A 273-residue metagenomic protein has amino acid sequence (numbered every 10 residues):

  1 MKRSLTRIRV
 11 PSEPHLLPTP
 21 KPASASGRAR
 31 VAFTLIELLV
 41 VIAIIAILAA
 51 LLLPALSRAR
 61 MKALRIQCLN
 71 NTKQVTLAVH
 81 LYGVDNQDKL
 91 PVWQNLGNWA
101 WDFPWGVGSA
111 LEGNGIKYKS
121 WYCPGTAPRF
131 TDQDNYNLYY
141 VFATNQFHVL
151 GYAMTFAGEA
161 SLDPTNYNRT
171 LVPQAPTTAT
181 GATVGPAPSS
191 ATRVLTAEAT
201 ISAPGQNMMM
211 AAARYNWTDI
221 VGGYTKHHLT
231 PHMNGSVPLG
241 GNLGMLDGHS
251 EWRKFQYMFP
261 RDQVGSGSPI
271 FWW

Functional and structural regions predicted by a protein language model:
M1, S12, P20, I36 (+5 more regions): Generic cytosolic/nucleocytoplasmic N-terminal low-complexity/intrinsically disordered segments
M1-L35: N-terminal leader/signal peptides at the extreme start of proteins
L5, F33, L38, L53 (+2 more regions): Aromatic-residue hotspot detector
R9, E37, A43-A46, V221 (+1 more regions): Residues marking helix boundaries in flexible regions
P11-E13, L39, A43, A50 (+2 more regions): Compositionally biased, intrinsically disordered low-complexity segments
R28-R60: N-terminal single-pass transmembrane signal-anchor helix
L51, R60-N71: Juxtamembrane interface helices immediately C-terminal to a transmembrane segment
I66-W273: Short, well-structured segments within or immediately adjacent to enzyme catalytic domains that line ligand-binding
